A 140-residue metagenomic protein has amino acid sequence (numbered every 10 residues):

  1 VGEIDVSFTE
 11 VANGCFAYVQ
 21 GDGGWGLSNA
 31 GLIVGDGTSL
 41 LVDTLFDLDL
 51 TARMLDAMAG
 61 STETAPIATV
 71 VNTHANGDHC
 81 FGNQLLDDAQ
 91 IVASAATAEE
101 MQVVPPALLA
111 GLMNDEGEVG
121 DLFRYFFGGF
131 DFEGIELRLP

Functional and structural regions predicted by a protein language model:
V1-E3: N-terminal low-complexity, Pro/Thr/Ser-rich intrinsically disordered segments that act as propeptides or flexible
V6-S7, N13-C15, V19-D22, V71-T73 (+1 more regions): Mixed-charge, polar/low-complexity N-terminal
F8-T62: Conserved beta-strand hairpin/beta-sheet module of binuclear metal-dependent hydrolase folds, prominently
E10, Q102-P140: Metallo-beta-lactamase
Q20-G21, T44-L45, T73-A75, S94-A95: Active-site-proximal beta-strand/loop segments in catalytic clefts of secreted hydrolases
T38, D49-A93: Active-site metal-binding motif and surrounding structural segment of the metallo-beta-lactamase
F46-T51, T64, V71-A75, E100-V104 (+1 more regions): Short C-terminal domain-edge/linker segments immediately following a structured domain
H74-V119: A generic, well-ordered mixed alpha/beta core segment in the N-terminal half of proteins
